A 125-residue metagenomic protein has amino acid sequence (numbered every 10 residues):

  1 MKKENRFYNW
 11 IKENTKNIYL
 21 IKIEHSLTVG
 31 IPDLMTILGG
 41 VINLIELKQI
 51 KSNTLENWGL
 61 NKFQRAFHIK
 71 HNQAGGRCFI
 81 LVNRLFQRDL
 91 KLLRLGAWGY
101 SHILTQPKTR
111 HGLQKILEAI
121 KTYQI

Functional and structural regions predicted by a protein language model:
M1-H25: Acidic-basic catalytic patches of nuclease active cores, encompassing PD-(D/E)XK and other metal-cofactor nuclease
N17-G39: Active-site metal-binding core of divalent-cation-utilizing nuclease and nuclease-like domains
G30, F63-H71: Amphipathic alpha-helical interface surfaces
L34-T36, G40-S52: Conserved catalytic cores of phosphodiester-cleaving nucleases, focusing on short active-site segments
K51-F63: Active-site-adjacent loop/helix micro-motif of nuclease/hydrolase catalytic cores
W58, L95-S101: Sequence/structural signature of beta-propeller domains
I69-A97: Nucleic-acid nuclease catalytic cores
I103-I125: Charged phosphate-binding loop/patch that engages nucleotide di/tri-phosphates or the phosphate backbone of nucleic
